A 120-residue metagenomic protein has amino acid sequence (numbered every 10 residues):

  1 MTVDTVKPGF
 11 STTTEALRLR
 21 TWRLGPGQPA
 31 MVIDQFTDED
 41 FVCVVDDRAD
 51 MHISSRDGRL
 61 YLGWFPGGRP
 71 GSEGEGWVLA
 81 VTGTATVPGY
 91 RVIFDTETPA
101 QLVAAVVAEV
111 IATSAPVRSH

Functional and structural regions predicted by a protein language model:
M1-D57, S119-H120: Negatively charged, low-complexity tracts enriched in Asp/Glu with abundant Ser/Thr
M1-T21, T84-H120: Acidic, proline/glycine-rich low-complexity IDRs
E15, Q28, E39, E73-E75 (+2 more regions): Glutamate identity and glutamate-enriched acidic tracts
R48, I53, G63-F65, S72-G74 (+3 more regions): Generic alpha-helix signal with a bias toward terminal, lower-confidence helices and secondary-structure junctions
L60-Q101: Intrinsically disordered, low-complexity regulatory segments enriched in Ser/Thr/Pro and charged residues
